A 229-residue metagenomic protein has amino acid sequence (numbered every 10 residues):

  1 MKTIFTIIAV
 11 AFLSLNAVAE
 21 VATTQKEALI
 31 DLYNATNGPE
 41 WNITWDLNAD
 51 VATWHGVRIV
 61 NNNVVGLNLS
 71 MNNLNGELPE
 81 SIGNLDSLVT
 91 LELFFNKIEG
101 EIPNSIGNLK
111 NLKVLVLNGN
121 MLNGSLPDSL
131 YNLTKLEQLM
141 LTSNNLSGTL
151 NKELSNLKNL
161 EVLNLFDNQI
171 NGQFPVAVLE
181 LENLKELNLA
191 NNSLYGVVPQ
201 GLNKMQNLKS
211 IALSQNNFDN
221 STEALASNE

Functional and structural regions predicted by a protein language model:
M1-T23: Bacterial Sec-dependent N-terminal signal peptides
V21-T24, A177-E229: Leucine-rich solenoid repeat scaffolds
N34-E77: LRR flanking "cap" motifs
I59-K97, E101-N104, K110: Mid-chain, structured segments of secreted extracytoplasmic proteins
N61, G83-L88, G107-L112, Y131-L136 (+4 more regions): Leucine-rich repeat
V65-L69, L91-L93, L112-L117, L136-L141 (+3 more regions): Conserved hydrophobic beta-strand positions in leucine-rich repeat
N72, N96, N120, L141-N144 (+3 more regions): Consensus "Asn ladder" position of solenoid repeat domains
L78-E80, I102-N104, N123-D128, S147-K152 (+3 more regions): The feature encodes a structural signal of leucine-rich repeats
